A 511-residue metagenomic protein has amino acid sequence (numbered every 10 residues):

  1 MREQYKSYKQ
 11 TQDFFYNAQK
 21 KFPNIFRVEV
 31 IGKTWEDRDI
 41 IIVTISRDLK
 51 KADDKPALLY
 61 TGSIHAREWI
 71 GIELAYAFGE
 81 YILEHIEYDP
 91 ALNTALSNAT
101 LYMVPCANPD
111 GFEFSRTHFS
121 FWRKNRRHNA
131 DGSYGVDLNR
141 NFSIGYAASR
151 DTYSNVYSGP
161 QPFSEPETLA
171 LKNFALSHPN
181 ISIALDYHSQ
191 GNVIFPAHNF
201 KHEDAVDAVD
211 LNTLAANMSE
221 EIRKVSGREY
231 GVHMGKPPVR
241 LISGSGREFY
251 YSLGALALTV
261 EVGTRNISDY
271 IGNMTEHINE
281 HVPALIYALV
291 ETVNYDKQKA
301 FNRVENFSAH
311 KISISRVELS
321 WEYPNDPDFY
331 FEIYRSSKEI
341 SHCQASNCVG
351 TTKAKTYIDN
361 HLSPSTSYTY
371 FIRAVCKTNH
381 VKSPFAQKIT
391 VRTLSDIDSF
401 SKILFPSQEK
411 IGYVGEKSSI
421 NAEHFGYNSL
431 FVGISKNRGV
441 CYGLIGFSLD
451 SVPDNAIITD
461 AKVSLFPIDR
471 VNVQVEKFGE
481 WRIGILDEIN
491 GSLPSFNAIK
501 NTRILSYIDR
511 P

Functional and structural regions predicted by a protein language model:
W122-R303: Metallocarboxypeptidase
E291-P327, P364, N379-D396: Pro/Thr/Ser/Gly-rich low-complexity, intrinsically disordered linker/stalk tracts
P327-S346: Extracellular low-complexity, O-glycosylation-prone stalks/linkers
K353-I358: Short S/T/G- and acidic-enriched coil/turn segments that sit immediately N-terminal to beta-strands in beta-sandwich
D359-H380: Beta-strand-rich modules
R392-D450, D469, R482-N490: Flexible, small-residue-rich N-terminal segments that precede or flank a structured functional core
F447, I457-R470: A short beta-strand element within beta-rich, extracytoplasmic domains of secreted/secretory-pathway proteins
P467-P511: Beta-strand-rich interaction/scaffold domains
